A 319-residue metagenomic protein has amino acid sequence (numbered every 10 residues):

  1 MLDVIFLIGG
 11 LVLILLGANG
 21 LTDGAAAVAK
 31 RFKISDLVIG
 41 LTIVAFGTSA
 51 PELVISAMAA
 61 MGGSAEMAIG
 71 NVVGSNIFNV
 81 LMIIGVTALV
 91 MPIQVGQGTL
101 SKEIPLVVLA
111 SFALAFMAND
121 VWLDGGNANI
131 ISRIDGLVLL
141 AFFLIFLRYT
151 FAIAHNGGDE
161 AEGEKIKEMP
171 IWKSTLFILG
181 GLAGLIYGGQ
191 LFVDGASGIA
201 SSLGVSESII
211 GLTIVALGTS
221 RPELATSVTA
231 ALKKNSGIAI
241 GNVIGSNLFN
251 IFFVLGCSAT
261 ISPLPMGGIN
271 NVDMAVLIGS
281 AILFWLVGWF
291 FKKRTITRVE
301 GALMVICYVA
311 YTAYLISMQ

Functional and structural regions predicted by a protein language model:
M1-Q319: Hydrophobic alpha-helical segments, chiefly the membrane-spanning helices and signal/signal-anchor peptides
